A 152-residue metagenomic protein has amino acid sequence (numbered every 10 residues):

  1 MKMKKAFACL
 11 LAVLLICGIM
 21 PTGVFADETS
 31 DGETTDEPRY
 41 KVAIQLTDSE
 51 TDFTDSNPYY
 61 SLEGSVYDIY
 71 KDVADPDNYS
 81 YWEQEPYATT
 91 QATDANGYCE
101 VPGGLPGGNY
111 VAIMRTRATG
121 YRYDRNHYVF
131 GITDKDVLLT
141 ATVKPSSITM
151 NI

Functional and structural regions predicted by a protein language model:
K2-I152: Solvent-exposed loop/turn and edge beta-strand elements of beta-rich ligand-binding domains
